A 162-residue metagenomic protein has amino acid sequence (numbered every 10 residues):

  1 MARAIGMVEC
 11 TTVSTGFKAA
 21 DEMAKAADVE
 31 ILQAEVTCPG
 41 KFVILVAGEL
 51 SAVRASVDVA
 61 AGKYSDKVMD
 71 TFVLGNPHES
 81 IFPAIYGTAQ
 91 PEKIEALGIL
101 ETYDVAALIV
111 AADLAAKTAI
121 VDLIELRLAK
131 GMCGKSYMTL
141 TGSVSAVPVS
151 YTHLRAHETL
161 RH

Functional and structural regions predicted by a protein language model:
A2-C10, E92-T102: Short glycine-/aliphatic-rich beta-strand segments at the starts of folded cytosolic domains
A2-G40, I44-A47, S51: The feature marks the first
S14-A26, A107-I120: Short amphipathic alpha-helix segments
A27-D28, A61-V68, A119-I120, R155: A common structural junction motif
V29-A34, D70, D122-R127: A short linear hydrophobic-aromatic micro-motif
A47-V53, T141-V147: Helix N-cap motif at beta-to-alpha junctions
I81-A96: Short, low-order "capping/linker" segments at domain edges
T152-T159: Conserved small/polar residues in nucleotide/adenosyl-binding loops
